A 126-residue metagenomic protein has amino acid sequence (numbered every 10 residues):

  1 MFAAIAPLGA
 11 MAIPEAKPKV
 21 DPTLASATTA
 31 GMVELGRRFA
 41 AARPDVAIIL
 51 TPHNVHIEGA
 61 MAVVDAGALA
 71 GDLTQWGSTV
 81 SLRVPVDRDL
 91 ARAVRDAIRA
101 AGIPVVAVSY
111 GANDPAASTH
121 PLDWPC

Functional and structural regions predicted by a protein language model:
M1-A97, A101-V106: A short aromatic-anchored loop/beta-hairpin motif
A93-C126: Internal, conserved structured core segments that host functional sites
